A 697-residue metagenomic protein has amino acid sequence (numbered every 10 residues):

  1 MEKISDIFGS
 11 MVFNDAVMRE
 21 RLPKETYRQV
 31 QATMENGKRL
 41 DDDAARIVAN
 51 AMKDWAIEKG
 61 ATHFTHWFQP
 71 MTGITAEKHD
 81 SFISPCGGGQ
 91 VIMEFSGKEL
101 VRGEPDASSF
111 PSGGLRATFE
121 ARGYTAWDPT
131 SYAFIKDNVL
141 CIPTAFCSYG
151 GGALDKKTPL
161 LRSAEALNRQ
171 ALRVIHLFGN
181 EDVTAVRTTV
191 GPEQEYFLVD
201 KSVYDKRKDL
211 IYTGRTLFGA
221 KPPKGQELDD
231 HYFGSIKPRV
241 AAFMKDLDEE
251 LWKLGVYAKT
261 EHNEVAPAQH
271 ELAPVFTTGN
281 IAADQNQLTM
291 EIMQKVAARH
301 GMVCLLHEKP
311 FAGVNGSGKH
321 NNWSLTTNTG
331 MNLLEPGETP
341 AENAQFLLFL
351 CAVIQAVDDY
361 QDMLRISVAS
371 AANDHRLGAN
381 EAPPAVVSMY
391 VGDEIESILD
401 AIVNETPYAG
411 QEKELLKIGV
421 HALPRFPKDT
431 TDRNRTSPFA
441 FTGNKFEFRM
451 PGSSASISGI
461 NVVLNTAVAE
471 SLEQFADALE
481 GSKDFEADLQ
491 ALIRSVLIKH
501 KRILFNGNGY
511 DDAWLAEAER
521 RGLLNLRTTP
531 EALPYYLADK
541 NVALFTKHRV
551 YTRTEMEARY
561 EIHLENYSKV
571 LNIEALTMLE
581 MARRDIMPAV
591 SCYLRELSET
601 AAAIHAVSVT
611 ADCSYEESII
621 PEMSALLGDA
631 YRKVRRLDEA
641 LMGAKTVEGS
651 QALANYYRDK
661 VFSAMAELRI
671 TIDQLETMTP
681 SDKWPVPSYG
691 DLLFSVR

Functional and structural regions predicted by a protein language model:
M1-N14, T33-E35, P223-Y232: Gly-rich Lys/Arg/Thr-decorated short loops/hinges at beta-loop-alpha junctions or inter-strand turns that position
F8-E120: Active-site core of metal-dependent hydrolases
A44, F68, S96, P274-F276 (+5 more regions): Active-site proximal loops enriched in glycine and acidic residues that flank catalytic Cys/His/Asp and coordinate
A44-V48, F68-P70, K98-E99, F146 (+4 more regions): Active-site-proximal loop/turn and secondary-structure-junction residues that shape catalytic pockets, frequently
A61, T65-Q69, Q285-R299, L325 (+3 more regions): Hydrophobic/aromatic-rich, well-ordered segments within soluble, folded domains that form packed cores
G73-G88, P105-S108, R207, G214-T216 (+4 more regions): Short linear, low-complexity motifs centered on an aromatic residue
E120-L306, N315-G318, L325-E561: Glycine-rich, acidic/polar active-site loops that bind/position phosphate-bearing ligands
I493, I498-R697: C-terminal amphipathic alpha-helical interaction region
